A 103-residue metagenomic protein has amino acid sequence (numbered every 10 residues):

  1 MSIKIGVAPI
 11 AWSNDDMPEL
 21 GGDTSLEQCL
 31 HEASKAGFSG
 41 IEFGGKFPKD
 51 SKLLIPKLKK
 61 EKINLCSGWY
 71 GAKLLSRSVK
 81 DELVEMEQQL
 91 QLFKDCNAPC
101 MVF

Functional and structural regions predicted by a protein language model:
M1-P99: N-terminal pre-domain/capping segments
F103: Substrate-binding cleft and catalytic face of glycoside hydrolase catalytic domains, especially the flexible beta-alpha
